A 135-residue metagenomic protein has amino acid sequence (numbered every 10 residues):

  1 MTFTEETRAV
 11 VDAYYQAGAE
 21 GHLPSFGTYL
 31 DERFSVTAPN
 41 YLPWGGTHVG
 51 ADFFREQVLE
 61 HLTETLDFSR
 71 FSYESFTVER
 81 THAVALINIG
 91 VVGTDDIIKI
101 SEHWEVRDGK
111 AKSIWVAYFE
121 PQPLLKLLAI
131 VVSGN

Functional and structural regions predicted by a protein language model:
M1-N135: C-terminal and inter-domain tail/linker signature
